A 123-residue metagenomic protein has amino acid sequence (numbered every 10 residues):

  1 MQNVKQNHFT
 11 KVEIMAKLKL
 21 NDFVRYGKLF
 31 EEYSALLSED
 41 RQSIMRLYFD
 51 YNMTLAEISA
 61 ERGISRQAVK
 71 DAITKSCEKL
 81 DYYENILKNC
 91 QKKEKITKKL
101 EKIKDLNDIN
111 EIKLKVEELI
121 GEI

Functional and structural regions predicted by a protein language model:
L18-S34: Short, Lys/Arg-enriched N-terminal segment that forms or immediately precedes the first helix of a structured domain
E39-Y51: Short amphipathic alpha helix immediately N-terminal
Y48, I73, L80: DNA major-groove recognition helix of helix-turn-helix
I58-R62: Short alpha-helical "recognition helix" segments of helix-turn-helix
S65-R66: Helix-turn-helix DNA-binding motif, specifically the short coil turn and the N-cap/start of the second
D81-K95: Short Lys/Arg-enriched helix C-cap and helix-to-coil transition segments that create basic nucleic-acid-contact patches
T97-I123: Helix-turn-helix/homeodomain-like alpha-helical modules used for DNA recognition and transcription-factor dimerization
